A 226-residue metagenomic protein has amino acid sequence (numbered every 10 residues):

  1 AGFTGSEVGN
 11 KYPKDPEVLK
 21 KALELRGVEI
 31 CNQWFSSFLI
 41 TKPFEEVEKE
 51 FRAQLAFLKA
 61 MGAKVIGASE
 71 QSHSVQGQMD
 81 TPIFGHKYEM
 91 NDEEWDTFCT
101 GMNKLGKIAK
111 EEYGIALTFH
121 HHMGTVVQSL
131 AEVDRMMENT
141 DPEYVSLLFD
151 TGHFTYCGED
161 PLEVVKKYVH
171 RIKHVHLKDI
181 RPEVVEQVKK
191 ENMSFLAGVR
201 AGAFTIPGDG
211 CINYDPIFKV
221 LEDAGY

Functional and structural regions predicted by a protein language model:
A1-V65, D92-K104, P142, S146 (+2 more regions): N-terminal pre-domain/capping segments
G5-S6, T100-C211: Acidic/histidine-rich catalytic cores of soluble enzymes
G9, S69, K178: Conserved residues at the C-terminal ends of beta-strands
D15, I40, V75-Q76, V126-V127 (+1 more regions): Generic structural signal for helix capping and beta-alpha/helix-loop junctions
L23, S69-S74, R181-P182: Short glycine-enriched loops at secondary-structure junctions
V28, A63-K64, I115, A224-Y226: A short helix->loop->beta-strand "cap" motif at the edges of active sites that frequently abuts
C31-S37, S74-G85, S194-G198: N-terminal small/glycine-rich loop or linker at the start of catalytic domains across soluble metabolic enzymes
F44-L147: Active-site acidic/histidine proton-transfer and metal-coordination neighborhood in alpha/beta enzyme cores
